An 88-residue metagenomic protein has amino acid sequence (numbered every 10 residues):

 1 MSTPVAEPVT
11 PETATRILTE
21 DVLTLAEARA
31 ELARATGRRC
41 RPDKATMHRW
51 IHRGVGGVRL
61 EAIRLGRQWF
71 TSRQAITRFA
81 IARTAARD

Functional and structural regions predicted by a protein language model:
M1-D21: A detector for short, charged/polar N-terminal pre-domain segments
S2-V9, E61, R67-D88: A short, Lys/Arg-enriched interface patch at domain edges and termini
L25-A26, A30: Residues within the helices of the helix-turn-helix
L32-F70: Major-groove DNA-recognition helix of helix-turn-helix-type DNA-binding domains
